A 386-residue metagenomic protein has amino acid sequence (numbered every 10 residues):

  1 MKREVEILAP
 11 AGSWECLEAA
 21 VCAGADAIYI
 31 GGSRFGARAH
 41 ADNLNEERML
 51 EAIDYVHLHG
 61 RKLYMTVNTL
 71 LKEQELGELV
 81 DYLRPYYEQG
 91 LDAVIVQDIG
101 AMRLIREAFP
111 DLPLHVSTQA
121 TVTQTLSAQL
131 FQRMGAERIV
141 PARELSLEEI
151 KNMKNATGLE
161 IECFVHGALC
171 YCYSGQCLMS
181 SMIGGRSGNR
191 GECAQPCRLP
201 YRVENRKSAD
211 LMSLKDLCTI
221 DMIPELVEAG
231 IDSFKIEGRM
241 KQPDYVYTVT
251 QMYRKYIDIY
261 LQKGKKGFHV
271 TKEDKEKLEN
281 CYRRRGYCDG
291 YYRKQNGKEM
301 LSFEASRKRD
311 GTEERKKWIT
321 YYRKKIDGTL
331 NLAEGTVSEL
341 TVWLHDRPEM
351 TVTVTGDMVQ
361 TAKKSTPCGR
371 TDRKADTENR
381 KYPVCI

Functional and structural regions predicted by a protein language model:
M1-C22, A27-I30, R34, H59-T69 (+4 more regions): Surface-exposed amphipathic alpha-helical tracts and adjacent flexible/coil segments at the periphery of soluble enzymes
R38-H57, G191: Glycine-rich, positively charged N-terminal anion/phosphate-binding segment
G100-A101: Alpha-helix capping/helix-boundary segments
I105: RNase H-like DDE/DDD metal-dependent nuclease/strand-transfer catalytic core used by mobile genetic elements
A120: Conserved catalytic-core segments of large NTP-driven translation/proteostasis enzymes
T125-L126: Conserved nucleotide-cofactor-binding alpha/beta core module
